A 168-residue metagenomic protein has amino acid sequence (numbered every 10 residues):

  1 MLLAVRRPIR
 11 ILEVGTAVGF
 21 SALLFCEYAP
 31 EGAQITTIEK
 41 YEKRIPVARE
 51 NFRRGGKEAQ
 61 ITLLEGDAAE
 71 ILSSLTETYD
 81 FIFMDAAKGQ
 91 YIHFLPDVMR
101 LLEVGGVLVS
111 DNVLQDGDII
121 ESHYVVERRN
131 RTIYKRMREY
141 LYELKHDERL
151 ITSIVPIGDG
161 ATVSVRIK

Functional and structural regions predicted by a protein language model:
M1-K168: S-adenosylmethionine/decaboxylated-SAM
